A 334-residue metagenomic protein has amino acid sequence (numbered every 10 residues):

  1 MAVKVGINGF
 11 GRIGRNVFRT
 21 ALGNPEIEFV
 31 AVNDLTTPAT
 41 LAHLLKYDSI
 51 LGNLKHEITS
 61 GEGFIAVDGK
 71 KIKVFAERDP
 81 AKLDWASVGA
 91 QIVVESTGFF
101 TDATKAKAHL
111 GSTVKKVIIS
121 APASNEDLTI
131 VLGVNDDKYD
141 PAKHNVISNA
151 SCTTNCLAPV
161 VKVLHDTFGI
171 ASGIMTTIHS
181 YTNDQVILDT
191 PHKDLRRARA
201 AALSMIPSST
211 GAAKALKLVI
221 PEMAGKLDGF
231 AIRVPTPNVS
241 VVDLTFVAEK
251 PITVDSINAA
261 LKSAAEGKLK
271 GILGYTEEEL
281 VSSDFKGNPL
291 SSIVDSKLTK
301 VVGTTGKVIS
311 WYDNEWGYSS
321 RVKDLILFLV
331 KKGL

Functional and structural regions predicted by a protein language model:
M1-A198, K300, D324-G333: N-terminal Rossmann-like NAD(P) cofactor-binding subdomain of oxidoreductases, focused on the glycine-rich
N8, R12, T36-A39, V88 (+11 more regions): Conserved active-site and cofactor/substrate-binding residues in soluble primary-metabolism enzymes
L22-E26, K162-I170, S180-N183, T210 (+5 more regions): Generic secondary-structure signature for well-ordered alpha-helical cores
I65, I130-L132, V146, L188 (+5 more regions): Short clusters of hydrophobic/aromatic residues that line enzyme substrate/ligand-binding pockets
K143-H144, A200-A202, V239-D243, T305-K307: Short, solvent-exposed beta-strand edge segments and adjacent coil->beta transition regions
D166, I170-P237: Acidic, glycine-rich segments within the central catalytic cores of soluble metabolic enzymes that bind/position
G229, V241, T245-L334: C-terminal active-site/capping subdomain that shapes the small-molecule cofactor and substrate pocket of enzyme
